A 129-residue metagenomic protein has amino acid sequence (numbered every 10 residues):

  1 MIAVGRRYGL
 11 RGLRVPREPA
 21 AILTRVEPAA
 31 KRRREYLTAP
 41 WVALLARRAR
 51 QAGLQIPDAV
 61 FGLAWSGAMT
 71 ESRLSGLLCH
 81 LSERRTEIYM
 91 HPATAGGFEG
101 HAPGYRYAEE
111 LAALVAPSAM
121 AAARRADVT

Functional and structural regions predicted by a protein language model:
I2-T129: Terminal accessory/targeting
